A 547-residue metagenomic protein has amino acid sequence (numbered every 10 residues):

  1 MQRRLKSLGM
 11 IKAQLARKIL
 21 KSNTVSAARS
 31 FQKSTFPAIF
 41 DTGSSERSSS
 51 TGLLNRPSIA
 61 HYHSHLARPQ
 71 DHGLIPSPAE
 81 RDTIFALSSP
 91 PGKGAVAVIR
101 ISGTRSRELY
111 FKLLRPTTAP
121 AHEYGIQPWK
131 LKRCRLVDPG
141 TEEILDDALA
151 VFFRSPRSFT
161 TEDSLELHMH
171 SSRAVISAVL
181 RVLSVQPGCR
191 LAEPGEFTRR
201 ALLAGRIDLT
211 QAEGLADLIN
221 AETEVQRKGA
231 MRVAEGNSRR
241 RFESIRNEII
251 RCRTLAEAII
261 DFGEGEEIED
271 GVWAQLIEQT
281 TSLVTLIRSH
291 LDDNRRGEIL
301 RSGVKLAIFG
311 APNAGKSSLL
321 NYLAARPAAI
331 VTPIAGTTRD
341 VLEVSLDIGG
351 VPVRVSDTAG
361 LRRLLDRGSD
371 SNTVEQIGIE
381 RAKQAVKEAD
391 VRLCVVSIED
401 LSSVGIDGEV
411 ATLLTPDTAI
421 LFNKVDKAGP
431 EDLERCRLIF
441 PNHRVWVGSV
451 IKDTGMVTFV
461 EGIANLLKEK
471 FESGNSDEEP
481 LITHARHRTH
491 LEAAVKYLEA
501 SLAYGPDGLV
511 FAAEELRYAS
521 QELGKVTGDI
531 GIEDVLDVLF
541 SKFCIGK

Functional and structural regions predicted by a protein language model:
Q2-R4, G9-K12, K18-K21, A28-R29 (+6 more regions): A glycine-rich (often HGG/GG-containing) alpha/beta subdomain
H65, G73-P91, E224-D347, L364 (+4 more regions): C-terminal-of-GTPase-core extension/linker across diverse P-loop GTPases
C134-E142, A150-F152, G336-R367: Switch I (G2) and immediately adjacent beta-strands of P-loop GTPase domains
S164-L167, V341, T358, K424: Generic detector of well-ordered alpha-helical packing
R190, P352-R354, R444: Conserved beta-strand segments of alpha/beta enzyme cores
G368-A382: Substrate-gripping "pore-loop 1 plus following alpha2 helix"
C394-V396: Redox-cofactor binding/interface segments in oxidoreductases and associated redox assembly factors
